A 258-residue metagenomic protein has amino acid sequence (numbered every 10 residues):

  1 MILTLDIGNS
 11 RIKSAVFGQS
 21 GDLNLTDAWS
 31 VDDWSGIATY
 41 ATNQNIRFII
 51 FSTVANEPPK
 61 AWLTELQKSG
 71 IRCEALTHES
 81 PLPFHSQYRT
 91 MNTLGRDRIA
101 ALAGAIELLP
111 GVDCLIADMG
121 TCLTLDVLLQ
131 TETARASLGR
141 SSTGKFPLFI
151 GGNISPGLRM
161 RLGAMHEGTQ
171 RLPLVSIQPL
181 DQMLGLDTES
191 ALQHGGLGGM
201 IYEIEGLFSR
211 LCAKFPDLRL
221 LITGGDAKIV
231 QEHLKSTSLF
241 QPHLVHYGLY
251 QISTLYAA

Functional and structural regions predicted by a protein language model:
M1-N9, A15, G21-L115, T133 (+1 more regions): Nucleotide/phosphate-binding catalytic cleft detector across ATP-hydrolyzing and phosphate-transferring enzymes
I12-V16, C122-L129: Short beta-strand scaffold segments in enzyme catalytic cores
C114-L123: Acidic, metal-binding active-site segment of PIN/NYN-like and related structure-specific nucleases
